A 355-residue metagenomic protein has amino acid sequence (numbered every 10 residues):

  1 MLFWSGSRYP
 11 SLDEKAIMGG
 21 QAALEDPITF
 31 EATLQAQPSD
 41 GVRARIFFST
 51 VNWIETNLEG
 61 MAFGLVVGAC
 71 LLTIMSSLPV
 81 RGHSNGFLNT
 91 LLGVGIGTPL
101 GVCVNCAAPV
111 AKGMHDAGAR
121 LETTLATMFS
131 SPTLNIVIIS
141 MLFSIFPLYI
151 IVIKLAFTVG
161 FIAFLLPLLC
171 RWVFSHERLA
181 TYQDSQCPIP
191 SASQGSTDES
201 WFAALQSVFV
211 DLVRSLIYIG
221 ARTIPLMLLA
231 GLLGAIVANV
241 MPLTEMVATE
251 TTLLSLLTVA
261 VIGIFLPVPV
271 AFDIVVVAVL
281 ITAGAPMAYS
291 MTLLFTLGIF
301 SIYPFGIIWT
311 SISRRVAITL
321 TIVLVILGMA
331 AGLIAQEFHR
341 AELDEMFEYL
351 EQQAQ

Functional and structural regions predicted by a protein language model:
M1-I17, G82-H83, P147-T197, I307-Q355: Juxtamembrane and boundary regions of transmembrane helices in multi-pass small-molecule transporters and channels
R8-T33, T244-L253, R340-L343: Interfacial/capping segments of alpha-helical transmembrane domains
A32-A44, A192-V210: Short, membrane-interfacial amphipathic segments enriched in basic
D40-F63, G68, G284: Individual transmembrane alpha-helix segments
G60, G64, G68, N89 (+14 more regions): Alpha-helical transmembrane segments in multi-pass membrane proteins
G64, L71-S84, F209-A285: Transmembrane helical segments that form the transport core of multi-pass membrane transport proteins
G68, L72, L100, F161-L166 (+6 more regions): Alpha-helical transmembrane segments of multipass membrane proteins
G93-L155, M241-V316, T321: Membrane-interfacial helix-loop connectors
